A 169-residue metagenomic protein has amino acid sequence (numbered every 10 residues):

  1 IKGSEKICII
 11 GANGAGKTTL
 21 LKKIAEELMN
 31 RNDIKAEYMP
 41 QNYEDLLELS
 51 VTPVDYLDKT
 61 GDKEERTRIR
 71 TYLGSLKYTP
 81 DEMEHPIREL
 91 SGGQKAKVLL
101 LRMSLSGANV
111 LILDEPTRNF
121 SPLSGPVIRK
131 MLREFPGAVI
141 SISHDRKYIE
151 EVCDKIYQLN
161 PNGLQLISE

Functional and structural regions predicted by a protein language model:
I1-E169: ABC ATP-binding cassette signature C-motif
